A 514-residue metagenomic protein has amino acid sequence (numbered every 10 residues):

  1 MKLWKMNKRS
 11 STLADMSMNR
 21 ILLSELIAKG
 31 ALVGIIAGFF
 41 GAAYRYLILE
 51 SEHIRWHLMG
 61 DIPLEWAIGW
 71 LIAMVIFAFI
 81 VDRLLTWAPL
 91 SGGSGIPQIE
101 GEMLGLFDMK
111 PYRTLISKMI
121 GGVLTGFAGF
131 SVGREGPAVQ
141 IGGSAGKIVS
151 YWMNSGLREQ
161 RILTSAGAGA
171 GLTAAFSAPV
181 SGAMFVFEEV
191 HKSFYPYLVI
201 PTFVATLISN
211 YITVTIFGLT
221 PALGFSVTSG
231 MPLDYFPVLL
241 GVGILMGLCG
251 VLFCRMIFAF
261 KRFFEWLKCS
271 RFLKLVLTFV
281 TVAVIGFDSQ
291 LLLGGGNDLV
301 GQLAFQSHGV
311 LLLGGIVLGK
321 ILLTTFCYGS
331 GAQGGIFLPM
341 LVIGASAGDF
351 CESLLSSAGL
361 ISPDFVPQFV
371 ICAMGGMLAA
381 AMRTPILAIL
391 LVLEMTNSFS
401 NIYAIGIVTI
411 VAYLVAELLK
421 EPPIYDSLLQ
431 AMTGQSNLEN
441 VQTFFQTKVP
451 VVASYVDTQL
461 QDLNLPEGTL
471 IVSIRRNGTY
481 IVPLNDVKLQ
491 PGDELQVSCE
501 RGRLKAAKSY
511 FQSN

Functional and structural regions predicted by a protein language model:
M1-S436, R476-T479, G492, C499-E500: Alpha-helical transmembrane segments and immediately membrane-proximal extracytoplasmic
G93, V441, L465-G468: A short, polar/charged loop/turn motif at coil->beta-strand junctions and beta-hairpin connectors
I99, N440-Q442, V482: Short, solvent-exposed coil/turn segments
F185, F511-N514: Cytosol-/stroma-facing membrane-proximal "stalk/adaptor" domains immediately downstream of transmembrane anchors
L299, Q442-Q446, E494: Intrinsic-disorder/low-complexity, polar/charged segments enriched in Ser/Thr/Lys/Arg/Asp/Glu/Gln
L393, T447-V449, V497: Preference for bulky hydrophobic residues occupying beta-strand positions in well-ordered beta-sheet regions
S427-Q461: Extended boundary segments
V451, Y455-A507, F511: Cytosolic Rossmann-like ligand/nucleotide-binding regulatory domains
